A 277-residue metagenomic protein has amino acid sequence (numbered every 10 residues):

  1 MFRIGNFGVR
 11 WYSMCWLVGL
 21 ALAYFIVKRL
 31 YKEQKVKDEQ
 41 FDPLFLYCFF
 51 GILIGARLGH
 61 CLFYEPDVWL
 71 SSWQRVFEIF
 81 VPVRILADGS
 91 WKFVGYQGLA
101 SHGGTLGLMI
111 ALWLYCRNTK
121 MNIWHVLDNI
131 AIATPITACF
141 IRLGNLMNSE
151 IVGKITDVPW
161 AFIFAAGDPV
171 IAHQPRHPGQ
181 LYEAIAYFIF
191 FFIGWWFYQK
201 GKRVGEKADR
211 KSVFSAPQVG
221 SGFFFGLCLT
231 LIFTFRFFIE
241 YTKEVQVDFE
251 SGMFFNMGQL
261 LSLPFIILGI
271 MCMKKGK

Functional and structural regions predicted by a protein language model:
M1-K277: A feature for loop-to-transmembrane-helix boundaries and adjacent hydrophobic helices in multi-pass integral membrane
